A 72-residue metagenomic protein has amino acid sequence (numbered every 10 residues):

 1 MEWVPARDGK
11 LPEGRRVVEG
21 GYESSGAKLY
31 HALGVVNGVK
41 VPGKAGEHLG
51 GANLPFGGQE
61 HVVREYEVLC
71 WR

Functional and structural regions predicted by a protein language model:
M1-R72: A structural motif
